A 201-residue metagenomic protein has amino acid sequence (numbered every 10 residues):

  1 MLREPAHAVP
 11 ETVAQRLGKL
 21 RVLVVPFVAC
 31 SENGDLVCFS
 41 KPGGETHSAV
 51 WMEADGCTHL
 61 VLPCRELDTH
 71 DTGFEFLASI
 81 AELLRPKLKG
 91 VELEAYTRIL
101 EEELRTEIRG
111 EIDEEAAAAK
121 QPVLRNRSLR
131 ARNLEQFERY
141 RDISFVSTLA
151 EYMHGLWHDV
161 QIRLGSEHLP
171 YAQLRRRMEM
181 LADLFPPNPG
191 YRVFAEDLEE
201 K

Functional and structural regions predicted by a protein language model:
M1-H70: Auxiliary, metal-adjacent structural segments of Zn-dependent hydrolase domains
P5-A8, E103, L184: Residues that form generic nucleotide/phosphate-binding pockets
E66-A78, E82-L83, I143: Active-site alpha-helix of zinc metalloproteases
H70, F74, R85-L124, Q161-H168: Post-HEXXH active-site segment of zinc metalloproteases
A81-G90, E151, G155, D159: Alpha-helix capping at helix-to-loop junctions
N126-R132: Acidic/His metal-coordination segments adjacent to aromatic residues that form catalytic metal sites in metalloenzymes
R132-K201: Pan-zinc metallopeptidase signature
